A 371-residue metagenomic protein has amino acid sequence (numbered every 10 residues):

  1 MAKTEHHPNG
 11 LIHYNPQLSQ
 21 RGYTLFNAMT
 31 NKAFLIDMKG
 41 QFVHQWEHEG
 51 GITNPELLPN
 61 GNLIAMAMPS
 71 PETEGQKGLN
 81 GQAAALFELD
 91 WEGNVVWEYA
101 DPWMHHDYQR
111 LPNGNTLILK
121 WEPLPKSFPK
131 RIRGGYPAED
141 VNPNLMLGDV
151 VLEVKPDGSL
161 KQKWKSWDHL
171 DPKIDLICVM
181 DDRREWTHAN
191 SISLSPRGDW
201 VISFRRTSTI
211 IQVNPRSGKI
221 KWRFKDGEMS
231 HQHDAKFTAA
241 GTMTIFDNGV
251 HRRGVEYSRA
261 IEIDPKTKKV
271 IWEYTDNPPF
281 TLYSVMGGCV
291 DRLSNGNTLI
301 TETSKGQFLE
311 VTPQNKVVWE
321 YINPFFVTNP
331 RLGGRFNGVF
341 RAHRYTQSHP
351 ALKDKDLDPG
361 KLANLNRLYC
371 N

Functional and structural regions predicted by a protein language model:
M1-N371: Histidine-/acidic-rich catalytic cores in large beta-rich domains
